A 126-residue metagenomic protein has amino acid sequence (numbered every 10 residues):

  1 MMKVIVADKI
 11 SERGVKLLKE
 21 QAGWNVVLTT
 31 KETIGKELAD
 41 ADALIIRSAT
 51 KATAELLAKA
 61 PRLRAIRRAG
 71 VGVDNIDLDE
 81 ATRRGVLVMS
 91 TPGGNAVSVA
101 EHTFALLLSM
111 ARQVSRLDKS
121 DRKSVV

Functional and structural regions predicted by a protein language model:
M1-A41: N-terminal glycine-/charge-rich "phosphate-binding" loop or analogous flexible N-terminal tail
V6, V27, D42-R122: Phosphate/diphosphate ligand-binding glycine-rich loop within oxidoreductases
